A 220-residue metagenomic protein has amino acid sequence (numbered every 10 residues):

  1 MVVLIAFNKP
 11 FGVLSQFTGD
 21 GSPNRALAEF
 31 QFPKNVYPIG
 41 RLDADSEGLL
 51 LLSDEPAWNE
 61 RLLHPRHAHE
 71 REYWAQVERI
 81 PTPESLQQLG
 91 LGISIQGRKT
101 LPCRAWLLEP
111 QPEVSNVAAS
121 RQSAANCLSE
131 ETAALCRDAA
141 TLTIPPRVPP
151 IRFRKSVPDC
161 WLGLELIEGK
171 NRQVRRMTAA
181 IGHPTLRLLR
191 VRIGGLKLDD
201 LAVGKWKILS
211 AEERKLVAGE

Functional and structural regions predicted by a protein language model:
M1-R121, E130-A134, T141-E220: RNA pseudouridine synthases
